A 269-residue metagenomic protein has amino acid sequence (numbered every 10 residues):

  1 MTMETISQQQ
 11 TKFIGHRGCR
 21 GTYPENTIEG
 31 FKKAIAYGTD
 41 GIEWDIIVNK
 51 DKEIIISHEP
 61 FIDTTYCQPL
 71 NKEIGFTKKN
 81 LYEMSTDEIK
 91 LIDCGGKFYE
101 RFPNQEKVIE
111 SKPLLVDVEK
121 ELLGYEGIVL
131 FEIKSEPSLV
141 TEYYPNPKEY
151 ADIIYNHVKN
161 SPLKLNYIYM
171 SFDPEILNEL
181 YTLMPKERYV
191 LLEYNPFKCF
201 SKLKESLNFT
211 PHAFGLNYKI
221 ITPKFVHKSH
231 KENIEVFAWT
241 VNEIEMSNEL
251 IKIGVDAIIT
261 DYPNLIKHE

Functional and structural regions predicted by a protein language model:
M1-E269: Phosphate-group recognition and catalysis centered on beta-loop-alpha active-site segments
